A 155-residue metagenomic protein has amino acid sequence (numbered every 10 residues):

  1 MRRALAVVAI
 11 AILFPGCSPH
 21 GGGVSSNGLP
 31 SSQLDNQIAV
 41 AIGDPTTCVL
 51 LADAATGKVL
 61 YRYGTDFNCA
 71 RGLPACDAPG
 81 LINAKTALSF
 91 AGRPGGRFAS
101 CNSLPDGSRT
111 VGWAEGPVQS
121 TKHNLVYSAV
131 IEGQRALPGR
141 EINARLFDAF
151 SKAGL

Functional and structural regions predicted by a protein language model:
A4-G16: Bacterial N-terminal signal peptides
C17-C48, A54, K58-L155: Non-catalytic interaction/Regulatory regions outside core domains
